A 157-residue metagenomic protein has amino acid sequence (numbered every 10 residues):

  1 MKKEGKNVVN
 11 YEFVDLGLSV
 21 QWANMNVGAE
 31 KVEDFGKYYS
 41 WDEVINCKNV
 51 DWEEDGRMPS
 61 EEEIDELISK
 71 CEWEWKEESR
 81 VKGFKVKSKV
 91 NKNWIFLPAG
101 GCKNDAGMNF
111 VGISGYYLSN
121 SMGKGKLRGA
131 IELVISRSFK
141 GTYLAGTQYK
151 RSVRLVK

Functional and structural regions predicted by a protein language model:
M1-K157: Conserved positions within compact, well-structured domain cores
